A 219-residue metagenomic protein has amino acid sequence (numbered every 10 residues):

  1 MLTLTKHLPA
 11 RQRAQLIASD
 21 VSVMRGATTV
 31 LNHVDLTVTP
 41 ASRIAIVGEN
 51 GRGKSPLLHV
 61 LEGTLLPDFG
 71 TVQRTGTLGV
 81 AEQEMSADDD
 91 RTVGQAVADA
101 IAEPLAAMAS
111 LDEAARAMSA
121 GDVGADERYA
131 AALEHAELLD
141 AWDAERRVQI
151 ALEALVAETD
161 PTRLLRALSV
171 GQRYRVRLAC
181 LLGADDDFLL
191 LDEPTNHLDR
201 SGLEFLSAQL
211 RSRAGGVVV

Functional and structural regions predicted by a protein language model:
M1-V219: ABC ATP-binding cassette signature C-motif
